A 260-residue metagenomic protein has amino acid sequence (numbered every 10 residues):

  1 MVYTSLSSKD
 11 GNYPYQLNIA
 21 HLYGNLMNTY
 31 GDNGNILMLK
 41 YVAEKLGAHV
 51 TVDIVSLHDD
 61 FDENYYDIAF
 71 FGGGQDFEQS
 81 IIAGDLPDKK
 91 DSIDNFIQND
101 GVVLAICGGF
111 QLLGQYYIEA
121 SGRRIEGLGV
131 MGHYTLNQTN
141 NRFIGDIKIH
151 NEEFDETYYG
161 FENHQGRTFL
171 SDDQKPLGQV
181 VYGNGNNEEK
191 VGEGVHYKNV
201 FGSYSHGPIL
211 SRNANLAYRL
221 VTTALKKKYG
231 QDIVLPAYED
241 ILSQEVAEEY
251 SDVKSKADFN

Functional and structural regions predicted by a protein language model:
M1-N95, S211-R212, A217-N260: N-terminal beta1-alpha1 cap of cysteine-dependent amidohydrolase-like domains
Y15-L17, F154-Y158, H196-F201: Beta-strand-turn-beta hairpins that frame and shape the catalytic cleft of phosphate-ester-processing enzymes
Y23-N25, Q165-R167, G207-I209: Glycine-rich beta-alpha junction loops
I68-G72, L104, G202-Y204: Structural motif
D76-N151: Cysteine-nucleophile active-site neighborhood
S121-E193: Pocket-forming structural segment of enzyme catalytic cores
N187-T223: A glycine-centered loop/beta-turn motif at secondary-structure junctions
